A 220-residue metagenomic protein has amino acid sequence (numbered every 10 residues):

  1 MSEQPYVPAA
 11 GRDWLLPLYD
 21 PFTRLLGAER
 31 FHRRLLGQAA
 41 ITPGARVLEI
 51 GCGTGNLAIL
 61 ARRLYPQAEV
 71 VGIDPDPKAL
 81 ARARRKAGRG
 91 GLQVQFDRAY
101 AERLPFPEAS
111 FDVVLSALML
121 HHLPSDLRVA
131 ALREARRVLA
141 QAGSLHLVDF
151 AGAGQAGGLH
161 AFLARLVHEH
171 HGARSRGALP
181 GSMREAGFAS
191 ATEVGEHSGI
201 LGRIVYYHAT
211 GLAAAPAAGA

Functional and structural regions predicted by a protein language model:
M1-P17: N-terminal, positively charged/glycine-rich alpha-helical extensions of SAM-dependent methyltransferases
E3-Y6, H146-V205: C-terminal alpha-helical "lid/dimerization" subdomain adjacent to the S-adenosyl-L-methionine
G27-P43: Conserved alpha-helix/loop element of class I SAM-dependent methyltransferases that forms part of the SAM/SAH-binding
R46, A142-S144: Short glycine-centered segments of the SAM/dcSAM-binding site in methyltransferase folds
L48-I50, T54-R103: Class I SAM-dependent methyltransferase SAM/SAH-binding core
E102-V113: A short acidic, Gly/Pro-enriched loop at the edge of an enzyme's catalytic core that lines a small-molecule cofactor
V113-D126: A short SAM/SAH-binding and catalytic strip from SAM-dependent methyltransferases
V129-Q141: A short glycine-rich, Lys/Arg-flanked "PGG" loop and its adjoining helix->strand segment in the class I
